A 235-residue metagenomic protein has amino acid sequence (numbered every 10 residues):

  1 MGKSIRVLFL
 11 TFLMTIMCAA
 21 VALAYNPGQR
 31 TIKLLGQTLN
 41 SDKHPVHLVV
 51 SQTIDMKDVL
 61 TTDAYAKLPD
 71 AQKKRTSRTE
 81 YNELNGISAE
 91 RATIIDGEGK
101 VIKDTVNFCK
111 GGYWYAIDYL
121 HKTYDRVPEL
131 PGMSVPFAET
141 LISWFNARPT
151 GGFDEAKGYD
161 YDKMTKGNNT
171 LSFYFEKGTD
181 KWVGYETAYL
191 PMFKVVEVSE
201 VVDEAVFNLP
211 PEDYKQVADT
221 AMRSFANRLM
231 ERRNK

Functional and structural regions predicted by a protein language model:
M1-F12: Bacterial N-terminal signal peptides that target proteins for export
T15, A19-I87, H121, A205 (+1 more regions): N-terminal leader/targeting segments and the immediate start of mature chains
A24-L35, H47, N146-R148, E155-Y159 (+2 more regions): Non-transmembrane domains of secretory- and envelope-associated proteins
G36-N40, S77-E83, V106-F108, A147-E155 (+2 more regions): Short, exposed beta-strand/loop patches in secreted or surface proteins that constitute
N40-K43, K57-K73, D96-I102, L120-H121 (+4 more regions): Exposed regions on extracellular, virion, or secretory-pathway luminal proteins
M56, L68, K73, D96 (+8 more regions): Extended interaction-bearing regions that mediate binding to partners or small molecules
K74-F137, G184, Y189-V196: An acidic-aromatic
A138-F145: Extracytoplasmic/periplasmic sensor domains and loops in membrane signaling proteins
